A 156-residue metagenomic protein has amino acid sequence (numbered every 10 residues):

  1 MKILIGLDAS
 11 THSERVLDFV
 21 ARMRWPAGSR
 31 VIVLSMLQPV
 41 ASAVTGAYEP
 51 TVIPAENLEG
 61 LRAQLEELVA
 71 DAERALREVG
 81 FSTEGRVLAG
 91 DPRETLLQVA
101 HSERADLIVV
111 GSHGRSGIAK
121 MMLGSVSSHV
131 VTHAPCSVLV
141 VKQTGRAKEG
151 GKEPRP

Functional and structural regions predicted by a protein language model:
M1-V52, F81: Small/aliphatic-rich secondary-structure junction motif
G6, R86, G111: Active-site-adjacent beta-strand anchor residues
R15, T95, G117: Phosphate- and divalent-cation-binding pockets in alpha/beta enzyme and binding domains that engage nucleotide-derived
F19, A63-A72, T95: Short, solvent-exposed amphipathic alpha-helices that sit in or adjacent to ligand/effector-binding or catalytic
R22, R74-I108, G145-P156: Structural beta-alpha unit
I32-L34, E84-L88, L139: General small-molecule cofactor/ligand-binding pocket signal
S35-E67, R146-P156: Acidic, proline/glycine-rich short linear motifs
Q98-E149, P156: Gly/Ser-rich helix-loop-strand patches that form or flank binding pockets for ribonucleotide-derived cofactors
